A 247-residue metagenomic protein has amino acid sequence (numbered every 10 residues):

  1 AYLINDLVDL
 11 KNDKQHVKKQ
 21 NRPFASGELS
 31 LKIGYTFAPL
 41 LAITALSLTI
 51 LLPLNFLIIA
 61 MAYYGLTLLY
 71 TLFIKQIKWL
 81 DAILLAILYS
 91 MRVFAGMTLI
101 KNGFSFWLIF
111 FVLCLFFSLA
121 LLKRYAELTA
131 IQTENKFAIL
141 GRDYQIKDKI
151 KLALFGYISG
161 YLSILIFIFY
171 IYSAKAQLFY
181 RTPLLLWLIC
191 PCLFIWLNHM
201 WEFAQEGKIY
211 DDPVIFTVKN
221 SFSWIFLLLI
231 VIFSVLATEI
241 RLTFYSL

Functional and structural regions predicted by a protein language model:
A1-A25, L80, L121-T129, N198-H199: Acidic (Asp/Glu-rich) catalytic motifs at the cytosolic membrane interface
A1-L10, V17, N55-Y70, W187-I189: Membrane-embedded alpha-helical segments that form the functional core of polytopic membrane enzymes, especially those
L10, Q15-A60, F106-F117, A153-L165 (+1 more regions): Multi-pass membrane catalytic core of lipid/isoprenoid biosynthesis enzymes
L41-I43, Y64-T67, L85, Y89: Residue-level recognition of pore/gate-forming positions within transmembrane alpha-helices of multi-pass
T44-L52, L69-F73, A95-I100: Hydrophobic alpha-helical transmembrane segments
T67, A82-I83, I109-C114: Charged catalytic and DNA/RNA-contacting regions of genome-maintenance and nucleic-acid-processing enzymes
L72, S90-L247: C-terminal membrane-associated helical module and adjoining short loops/tails
L72-A82: Membrane-helix interface "capping/anchor" motifs
